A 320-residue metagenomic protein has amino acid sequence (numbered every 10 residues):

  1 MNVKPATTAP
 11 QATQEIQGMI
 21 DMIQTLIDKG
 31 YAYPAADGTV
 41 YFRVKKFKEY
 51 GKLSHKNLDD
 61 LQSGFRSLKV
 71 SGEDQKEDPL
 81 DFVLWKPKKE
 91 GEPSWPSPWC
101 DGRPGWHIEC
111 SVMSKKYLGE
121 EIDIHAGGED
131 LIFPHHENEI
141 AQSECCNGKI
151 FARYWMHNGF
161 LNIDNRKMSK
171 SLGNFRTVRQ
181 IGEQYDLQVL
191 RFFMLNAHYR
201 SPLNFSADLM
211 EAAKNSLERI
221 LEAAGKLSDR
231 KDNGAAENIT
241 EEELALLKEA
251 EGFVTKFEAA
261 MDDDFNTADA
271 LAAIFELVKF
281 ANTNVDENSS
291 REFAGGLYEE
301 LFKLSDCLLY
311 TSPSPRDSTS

Functional and structural regions predicted by a protein language model:
N2-A12: Divalent metal-dependent hydrolysis catalytic cores, especially in the metallo-beta-lactamase
P5, Q17-S228: Alpha-helical recognition segments enriched in aromatics with Gly/Pro capping that present substrate-recognition
T13, A35-A36, A268: Non-catalytic, surface-exposed connector residues within folded enzymatic/regulatory domains
E15-G18, A270: An acidic site on a long C-lobe helix of protein kinase domains
K167, N174-S312, R316: Structural preference for alpha-helix termini/caps and helix-kink/transition segments
